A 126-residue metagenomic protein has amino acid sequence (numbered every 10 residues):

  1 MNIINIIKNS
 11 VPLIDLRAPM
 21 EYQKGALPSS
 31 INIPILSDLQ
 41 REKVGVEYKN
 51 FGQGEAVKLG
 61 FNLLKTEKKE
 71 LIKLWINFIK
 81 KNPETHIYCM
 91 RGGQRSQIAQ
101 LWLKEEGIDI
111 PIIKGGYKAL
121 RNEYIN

Functional and structural regions predicted by a protein language model:
M1-P111: Cytosolic catalytic domains that perform sulfur/thiol-centered chemistry
D109-N126: Cysteine-dependent PTP/DSP-like catalytic domain, specifically the C-terminal lobe
